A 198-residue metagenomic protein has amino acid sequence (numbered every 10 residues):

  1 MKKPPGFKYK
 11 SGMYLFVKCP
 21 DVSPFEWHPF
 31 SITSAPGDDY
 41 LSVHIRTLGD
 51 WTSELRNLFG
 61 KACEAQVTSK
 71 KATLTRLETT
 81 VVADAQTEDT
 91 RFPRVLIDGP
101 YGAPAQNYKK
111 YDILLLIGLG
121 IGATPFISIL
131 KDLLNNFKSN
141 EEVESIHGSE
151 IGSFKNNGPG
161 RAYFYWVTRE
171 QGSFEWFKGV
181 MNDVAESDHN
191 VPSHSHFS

Functional and structural regions predicted by a protein language model:
M1-S198: FNR-like FAD-binding dehydrogenase module
